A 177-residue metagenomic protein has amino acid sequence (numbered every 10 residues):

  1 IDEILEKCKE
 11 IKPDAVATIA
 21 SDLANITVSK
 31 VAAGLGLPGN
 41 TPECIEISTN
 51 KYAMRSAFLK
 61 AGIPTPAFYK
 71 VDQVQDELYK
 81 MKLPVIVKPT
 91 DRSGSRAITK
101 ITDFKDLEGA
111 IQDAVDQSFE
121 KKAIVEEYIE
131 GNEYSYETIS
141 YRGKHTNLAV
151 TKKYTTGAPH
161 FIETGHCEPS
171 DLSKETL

Functional and structural regions predicted by a protein language model:
I1-A67: Conserved N-proximal alpha/beta basic substrate-recognition cap immediately N-terminal to, or forming the N-lobe
V16, F68, V87, V125 (+1 more regions): Generic preference for hydrophobic
L35-N40, R92, P159-E168: Short glycine/proline- and charge-enriched loop/turn segments that cap or connect secondary-structure elements
P66, V85, R96, Y134-Y136 (+1 more regions): Change "...and in nucleic-acid phosphodiester-cleaving endonucleases..." to "...and in nucleic-acid processing enzymes
V71, I98-D103, I139-Y141, E168-D171: Short beta-strand-to-turn element immediately C-terminal to the catalytic PLP-Schiff-base lysine in fold type I
L83-F104: Conserved anion/nucleotide-ligand pocket segment
A114-K122, E127-S170, L177: Phosphate-binding core of ATP-grasp and ATP-grasp-like enzymes
